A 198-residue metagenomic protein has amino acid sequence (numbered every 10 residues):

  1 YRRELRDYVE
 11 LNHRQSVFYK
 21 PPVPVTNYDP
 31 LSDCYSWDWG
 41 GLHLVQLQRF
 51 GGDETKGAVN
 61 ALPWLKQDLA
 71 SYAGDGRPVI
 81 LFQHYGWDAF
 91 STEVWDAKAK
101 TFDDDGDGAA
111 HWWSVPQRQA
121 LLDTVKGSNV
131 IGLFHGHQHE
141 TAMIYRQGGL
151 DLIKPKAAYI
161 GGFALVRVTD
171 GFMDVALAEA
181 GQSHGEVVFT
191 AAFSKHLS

Functional and structural regions predicted by a protein language model:
Y1-G74, A120-K126, M143-A176, A191 (+1 more regions): Extended active-site neighborhood of metal-dependent phosphoesterases/phosphodiesterases
L47-G51, F82-W87, H135-H139, P155-A158 (+1 more regions): Active-site-proximal beta-strand/loop segments in catalytic clefts of secreted hydrolases
E54-P63, Y72-I131: Active-site-proximal segments of metal-dependent phosphoesterases and phosphodiesterases across multiple
K100, G149, Q182-G185: Intrinsic-disorder/low-complexity loop/linker signature
V130-H135, L152: Short, hydrophobic beta-strand segments that form beta-sheet elements in well-ordered domains
A180-S198: Acidic, His/Gly-rich catalytic cores of divalent-metal-dependent hydrolytic chemistry
